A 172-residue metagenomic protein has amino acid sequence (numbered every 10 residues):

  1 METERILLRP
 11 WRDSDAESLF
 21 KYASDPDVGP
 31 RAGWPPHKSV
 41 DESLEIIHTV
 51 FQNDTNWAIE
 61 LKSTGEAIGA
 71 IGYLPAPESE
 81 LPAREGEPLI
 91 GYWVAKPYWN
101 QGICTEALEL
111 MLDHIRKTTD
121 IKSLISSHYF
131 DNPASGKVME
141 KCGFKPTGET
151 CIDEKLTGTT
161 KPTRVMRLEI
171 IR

Functional and structural regions predicted by a protein language model:
M1-G29, E60-R172: Acyl-donor (CoA/ACP) binding surface of acyl/acetyltransferases
D27-H48: Conserved GNAT-fold acetyl-CoA-binding loop/helix
S43-E45, F51, V138, K161: A generic membrane alpha-helix/interface feature
I47-E60: A short helix-loop-beta-strand connector motif used in the catalytic cores of GNAT acetyltransferases and, in some
